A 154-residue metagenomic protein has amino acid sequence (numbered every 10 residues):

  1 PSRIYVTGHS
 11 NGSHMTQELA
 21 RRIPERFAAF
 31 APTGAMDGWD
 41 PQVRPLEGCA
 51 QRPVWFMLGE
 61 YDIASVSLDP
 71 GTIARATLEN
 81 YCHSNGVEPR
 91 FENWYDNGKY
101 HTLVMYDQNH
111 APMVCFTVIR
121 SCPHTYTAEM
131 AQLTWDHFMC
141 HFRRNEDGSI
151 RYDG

Functional and structural regions predicted by a protein language model:
P1-N11, R21-R26: Gly/Ser-rich "nucleophile elbow"/oxyanion-hole loop immediately N-terminal to the catalytic nucleophile in hydrolases
P1-S2, R22, D40-C49, Y106-Q108 (+1 more regions): Surface-exposed acidic, glycine-flexible loop patches that form ligand/cofactor-binding and adhesion interfaces
P1-Y5, E88-Y95, G148-I150: Surface-exposed patches in mature extracellular/periplasmic domains of secreted proteins
S10, R21, L68-T72, T125-E129: Soluble non-cytosolic domains of exported or imported proteins
M15-L19: Hydrolases whose catalytic domains are alpha/beta-hydrolase-1, hotdog thioesterase, or metallo-beta-lactamase-like
A28-A111, P123-H124: The feature captures the conserved acid-bearing segment of alpha/beta-hydrolase catalytic domains
C115-A131, W135: Active-site-adjacent mobile loop/cap segments within catalytic or ligand-binding domains
M130-D153: Catalytic active-site module of serine/aspartate enzymes centered on a nucleophile-bearing elbow/loop
